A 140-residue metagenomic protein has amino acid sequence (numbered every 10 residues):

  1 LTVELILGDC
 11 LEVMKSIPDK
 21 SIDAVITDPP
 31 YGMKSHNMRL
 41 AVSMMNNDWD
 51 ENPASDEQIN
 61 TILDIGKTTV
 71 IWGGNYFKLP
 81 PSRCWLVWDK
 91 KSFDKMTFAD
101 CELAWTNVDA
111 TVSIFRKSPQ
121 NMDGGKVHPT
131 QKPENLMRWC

Functional and structural regions predicted by a protein language model:
L1-W139: Class I S-adenosyl-L-methionine-dependent methyltransferase catalytic core
